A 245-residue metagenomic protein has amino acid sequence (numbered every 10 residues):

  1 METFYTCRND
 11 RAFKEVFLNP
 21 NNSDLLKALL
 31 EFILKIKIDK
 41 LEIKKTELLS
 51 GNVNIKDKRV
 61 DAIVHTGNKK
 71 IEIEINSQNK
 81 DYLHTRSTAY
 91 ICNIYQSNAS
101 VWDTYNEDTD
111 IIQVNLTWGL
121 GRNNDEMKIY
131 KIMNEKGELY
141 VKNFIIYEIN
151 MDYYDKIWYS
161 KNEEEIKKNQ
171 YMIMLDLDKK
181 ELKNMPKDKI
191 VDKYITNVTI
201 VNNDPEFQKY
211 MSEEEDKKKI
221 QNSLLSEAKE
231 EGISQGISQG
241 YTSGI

Functional and structural regions predicted by a protein language model:
M1-T3, T66-N76, I173-I245: Short, charged alpha-helical interaction segments and adjacent helix-coil junctions
M1-Y147, D155: Accessory alpha/beta interaction modules
D10, K14-F17, L26-K27, E31 (+7 more regions): Generic detector of well-ordered alpha-helical segments enriched in charged/polar residues, highlighting helical
V16, P20, I33, T117 (+4 more regions): Generic structural signal for hydrophobic core residues of well-folded globular domains
E31, R59-D61, K80-Y82, T88-N93 (+6 more regions): Generic alpha-helical propensity signal that fires on short helical segments and nearby coil/disordered stretches
E126-N134, N162-N169, E213-E215: Short intrinsically disordered coil segments
K142, Y147-D192, N197: An acidic, glycine-/histidine-flanked metal-binding catalytic module
